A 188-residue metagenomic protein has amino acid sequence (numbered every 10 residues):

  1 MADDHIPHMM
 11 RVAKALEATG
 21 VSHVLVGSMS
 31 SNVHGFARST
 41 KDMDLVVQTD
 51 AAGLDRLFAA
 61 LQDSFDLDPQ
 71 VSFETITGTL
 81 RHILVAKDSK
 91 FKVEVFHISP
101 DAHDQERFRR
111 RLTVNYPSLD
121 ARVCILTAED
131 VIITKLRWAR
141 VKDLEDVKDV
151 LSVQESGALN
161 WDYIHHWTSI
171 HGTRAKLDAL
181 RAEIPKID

Functional and structural regions predicted by a protein language model:
M1-D188: Compositionally biased terminal segments of proteins
